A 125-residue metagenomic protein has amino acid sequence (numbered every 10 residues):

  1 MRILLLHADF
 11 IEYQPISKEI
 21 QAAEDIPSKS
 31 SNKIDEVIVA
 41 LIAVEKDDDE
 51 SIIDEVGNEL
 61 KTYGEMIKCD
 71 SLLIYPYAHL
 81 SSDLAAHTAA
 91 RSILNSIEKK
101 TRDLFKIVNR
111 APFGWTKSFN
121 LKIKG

Functional and structural regions predicted by a protein language model:
L4-F10, Q14-I20, G114, L121-G125: Charge-rich interaction surfaces and accessory domains that mediate macromolecular binding and assembly
F10-I67: Conserved mixed alpha/beta catalytic, RNA-binding, or beta-rich assembly cores of soluble enzyme, regulatory
N58, T62, S92-K99: Alpha-helical scaffolding segments of alpha/beta enzyme cores, especially the outer helices of TIM-barrel or partial
M66, D70, I107-N109: Flexible, glycine/charged-enriched surface loops at secondary-structure junctions
K68-L84: Short glycine-rich, basic-tinged beta-strand/loop micro-motifs
S82-R91, K122-G125: Short glycine/threonine-rich loop-to-helix capping motif typified by GTGT followed within a few residues by an Asp-Pro
L94-G125: Divalent-metal-activated hydrolytic enzyme cores
